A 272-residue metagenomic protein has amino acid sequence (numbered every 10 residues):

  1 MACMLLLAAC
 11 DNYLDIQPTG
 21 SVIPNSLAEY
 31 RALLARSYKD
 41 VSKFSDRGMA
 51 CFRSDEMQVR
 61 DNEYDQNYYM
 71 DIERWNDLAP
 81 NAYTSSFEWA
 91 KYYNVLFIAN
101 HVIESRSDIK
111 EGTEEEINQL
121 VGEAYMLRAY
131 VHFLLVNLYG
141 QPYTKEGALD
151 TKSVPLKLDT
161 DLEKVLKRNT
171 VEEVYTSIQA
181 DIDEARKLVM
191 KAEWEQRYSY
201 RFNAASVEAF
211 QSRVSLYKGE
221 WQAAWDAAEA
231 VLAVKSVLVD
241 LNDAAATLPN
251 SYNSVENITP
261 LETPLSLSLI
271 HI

Functional and structural regions predicted by a protein language model:
C10-S54: Membrane-proximal, proline-rich intrinsically disordered regions
A32, G219, W225-I270: Hydrophobic-face positions in mid-chain alpha helices that act as interaction patches
Y69-Y139, N169, K187-V189: Conserved, well-structured interaction surfaces
L96-A99, Y175, I182, A228 (+1 more regions): Inward-facing hydrophobic residues that define packing positions of alpha-helical scaffold repeats
V136-Y143, E193, G219: Short coil/turn linking the two alpha-helices of tandem helical-hairpin repeats
L138-T176: Short coil/linker segments at helix-helix boundaries
